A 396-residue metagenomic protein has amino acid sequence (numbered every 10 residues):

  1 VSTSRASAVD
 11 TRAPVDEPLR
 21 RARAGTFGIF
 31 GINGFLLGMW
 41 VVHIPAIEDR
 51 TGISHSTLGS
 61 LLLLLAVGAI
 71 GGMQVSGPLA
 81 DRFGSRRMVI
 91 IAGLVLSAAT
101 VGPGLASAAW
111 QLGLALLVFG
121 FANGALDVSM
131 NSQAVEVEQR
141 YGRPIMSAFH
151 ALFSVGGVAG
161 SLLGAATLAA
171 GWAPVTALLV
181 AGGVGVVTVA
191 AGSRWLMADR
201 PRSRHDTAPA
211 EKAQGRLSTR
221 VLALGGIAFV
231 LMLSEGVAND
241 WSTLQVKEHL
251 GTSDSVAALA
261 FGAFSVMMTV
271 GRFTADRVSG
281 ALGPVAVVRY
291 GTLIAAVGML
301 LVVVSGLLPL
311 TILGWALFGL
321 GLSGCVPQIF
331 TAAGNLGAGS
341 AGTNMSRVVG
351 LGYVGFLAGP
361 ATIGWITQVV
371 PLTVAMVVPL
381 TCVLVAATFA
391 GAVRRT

Functional and structural regions predicted by a protein language model:
V15-H43, D49, L117-V118, S218-S234 (+1 more regions): Pair of pore-lining "gating" transmembrane helices in MFS-fold secondary transporters
V42-S56, D240-V256: Short amphipathic helix-loop junctions that connect adjacent transmembrane helices in Major Facilitator Superfamily/SLC
G52, G84, L105-W110, G251 (+1 more regions): Helix-breaking motifs and short loop linkers at transmembrane-helix boundaries and internal kinks in secondary membrane
G71-S85, L168, G271-P284, T367-Q368: Helix-to-loop junctions at the C-terminal end of transmembrane segments in multipass secondary transporters
G71-W110: Conserved MFS/SLC helix-loop-helix module at the cytosolic interface between two early adjacent transmembrane helices
R86-V89, V288, M376: Primarily marks hydrophobic transmembrane alpha-helices of the MFS/SLC 12-helix fold
A125-Q139, G324-G337: Intracellular juxtamembrane helix-capping segments at the cytosolic ends of symmetry-related transmembrane helices
F149-R200: Helix-loop-helix hairpin linking two adjacent transmembrane segments in secondary transporters
